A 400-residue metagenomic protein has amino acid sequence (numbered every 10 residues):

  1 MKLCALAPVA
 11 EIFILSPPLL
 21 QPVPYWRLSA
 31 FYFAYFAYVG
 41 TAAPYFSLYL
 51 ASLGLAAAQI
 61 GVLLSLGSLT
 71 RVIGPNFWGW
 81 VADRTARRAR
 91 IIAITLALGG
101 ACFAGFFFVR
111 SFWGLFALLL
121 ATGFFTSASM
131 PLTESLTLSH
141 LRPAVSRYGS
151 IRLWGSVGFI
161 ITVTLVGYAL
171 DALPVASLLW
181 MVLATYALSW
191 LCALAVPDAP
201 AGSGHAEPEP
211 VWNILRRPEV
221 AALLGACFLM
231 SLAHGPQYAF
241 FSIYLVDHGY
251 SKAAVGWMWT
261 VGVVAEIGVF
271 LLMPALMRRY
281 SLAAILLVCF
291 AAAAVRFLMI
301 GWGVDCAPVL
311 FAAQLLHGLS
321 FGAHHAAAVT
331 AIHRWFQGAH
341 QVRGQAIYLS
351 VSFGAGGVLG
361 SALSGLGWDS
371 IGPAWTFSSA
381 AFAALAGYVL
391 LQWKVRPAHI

Functional and structural regions predicted by a protein language model:
I14-P22, V196-C227: Juxtamembrane intracellular "pre-TM" segments in multi-pass secondary transporters
L20-S68, V220-A226, S231-M258: Helix-loop boundary and gating motifs at the non-cytosolic
F33, C102, F112-S129, F228 (+1 more regions): Hydrophobic core of transmembrane alpha-helices in multi-pass small-molecule transporters, especially MFS/SLC-type
L50-A51, V81-A82, L153, Y168-L173 (+3 more regions): Interfacial helix-cap and linker-helix signal at transmembrane-aqueous boundaries of multi-pass secondary transporters
I73-R87, L170-D171, V269-L282, W368: Helix-to-loop junctions at the C-terminal end of transmembrane segments in multipass secondary transporters
R90-A104, A284-M299: Structural signature of the two symmetry-related core transmembrane helices
L120-W154: Cytoplasmic helix-loop-helix junction between adjacent transmembrane helices in 12-TM secondary transporters
S177-L194, W375-W393: Symmetry-related core transmembrane helices of the 12-TM Major Facilitator Superfamily/SLC fold
